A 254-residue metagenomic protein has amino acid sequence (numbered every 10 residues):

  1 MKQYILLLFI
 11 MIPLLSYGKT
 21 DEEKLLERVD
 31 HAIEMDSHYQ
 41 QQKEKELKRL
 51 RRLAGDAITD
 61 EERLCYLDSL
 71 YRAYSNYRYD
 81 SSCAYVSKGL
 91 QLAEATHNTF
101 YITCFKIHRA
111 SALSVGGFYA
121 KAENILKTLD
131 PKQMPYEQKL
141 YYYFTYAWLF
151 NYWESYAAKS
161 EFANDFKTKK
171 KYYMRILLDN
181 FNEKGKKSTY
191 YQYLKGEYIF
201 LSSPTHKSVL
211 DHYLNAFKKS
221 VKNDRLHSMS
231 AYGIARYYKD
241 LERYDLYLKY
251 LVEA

Functional and structural regions predicted by a protein language model:
K2-L8: Sec-dependent signal peptide recognition, specifically the positively charged N-region followed immediately by
Y4, L15-A254: A "functional boundary" signal
F9-L15: Hydrophobic core
